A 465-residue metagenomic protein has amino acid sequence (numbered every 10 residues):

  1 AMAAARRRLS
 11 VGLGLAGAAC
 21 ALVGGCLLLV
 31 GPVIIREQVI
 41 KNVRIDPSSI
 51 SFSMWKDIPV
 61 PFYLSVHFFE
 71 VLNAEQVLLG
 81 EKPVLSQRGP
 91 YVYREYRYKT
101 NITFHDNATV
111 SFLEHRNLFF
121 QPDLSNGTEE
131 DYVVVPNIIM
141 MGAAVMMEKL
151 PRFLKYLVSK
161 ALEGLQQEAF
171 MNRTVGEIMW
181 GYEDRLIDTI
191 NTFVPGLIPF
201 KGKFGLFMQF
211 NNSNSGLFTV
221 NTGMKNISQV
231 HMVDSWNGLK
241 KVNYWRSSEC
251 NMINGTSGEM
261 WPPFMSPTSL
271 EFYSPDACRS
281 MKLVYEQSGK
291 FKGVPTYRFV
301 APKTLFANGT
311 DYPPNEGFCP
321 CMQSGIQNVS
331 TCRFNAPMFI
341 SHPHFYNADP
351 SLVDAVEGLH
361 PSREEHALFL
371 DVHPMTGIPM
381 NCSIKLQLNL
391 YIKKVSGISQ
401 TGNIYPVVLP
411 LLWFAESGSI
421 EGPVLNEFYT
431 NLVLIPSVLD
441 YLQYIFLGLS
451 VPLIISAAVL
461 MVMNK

Functional and structural regions predicted by a protein language model:
M2-P295, P302-K465: Extracellular or lumenal secretory-pathway regions
